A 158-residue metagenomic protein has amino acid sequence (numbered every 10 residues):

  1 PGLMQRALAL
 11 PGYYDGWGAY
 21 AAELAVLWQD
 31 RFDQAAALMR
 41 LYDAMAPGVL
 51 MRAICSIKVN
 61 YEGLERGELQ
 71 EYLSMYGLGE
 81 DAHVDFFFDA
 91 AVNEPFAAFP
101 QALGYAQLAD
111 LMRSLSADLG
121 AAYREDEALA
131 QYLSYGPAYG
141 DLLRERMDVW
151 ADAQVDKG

Functional and structural regions predicted by a protein language model:
P1-Y14: Post-HEXXH active-site segment of zinc metalloproteases
P11-L27: An active-site-proximal "capping" alpha-helix that borders the catalytic cofactor pocket
Y14-D15, A19, G48, R52 (+2 more regions): Short alpha-helical patches at coil-to-helix transitions and adjacent helical residues in well-structured domains
A21-L24, K58, Q107, Q131: Generic structural signal for bulky hydrophobic/aromatic residues embedded in well-ordered secondary structure
E23-N93: Long, amphipathic alpha-helical stalk/connector segments used for oligomerization, subunit docking, or mechanical
G77-G158: C-terminal, non-catalytic "cap/extension" segments appended to globular domains
